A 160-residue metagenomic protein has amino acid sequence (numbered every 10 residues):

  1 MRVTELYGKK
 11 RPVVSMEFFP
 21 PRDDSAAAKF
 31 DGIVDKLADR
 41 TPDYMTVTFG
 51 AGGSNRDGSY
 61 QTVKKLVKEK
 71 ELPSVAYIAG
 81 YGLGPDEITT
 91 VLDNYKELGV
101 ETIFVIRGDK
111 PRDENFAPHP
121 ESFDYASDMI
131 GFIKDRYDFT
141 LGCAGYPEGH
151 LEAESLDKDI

Functional and structural regions predicted by a protein language model:
V3, K9, V13, R22-M45 (+2 more regions): Alpha/beta enzyme core
M16: Active-site flanking residues adjacent to catalytic metal/cofactor-binding acidic residues
T41-Y81: Active-site cofactor/substrate anionic-group-binding motifs, chiefly glycine- and Lys/Arg-rich phosphate-binding loops
